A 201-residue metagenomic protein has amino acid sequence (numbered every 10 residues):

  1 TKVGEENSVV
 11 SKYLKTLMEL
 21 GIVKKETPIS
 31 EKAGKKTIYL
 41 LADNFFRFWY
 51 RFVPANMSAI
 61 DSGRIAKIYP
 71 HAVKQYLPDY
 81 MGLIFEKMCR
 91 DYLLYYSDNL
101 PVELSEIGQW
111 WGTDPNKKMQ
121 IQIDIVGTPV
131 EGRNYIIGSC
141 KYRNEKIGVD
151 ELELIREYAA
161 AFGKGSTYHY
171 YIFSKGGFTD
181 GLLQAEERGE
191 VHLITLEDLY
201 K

Functional and structural regions predicted by a protein language model:
K2-V3, I38: Short capping loops/turns at secondary-structure boundaries
V3-L20: Short amphipathic alpha-helical interaction segments
Y13, L20-G21, A42, K87: P-loop NTPase catalytic cores that bind/hydrolyze ATP
M18-S30: A short, conserved structural fragment
I29, T37-K201: A cross-kingdom feature that marks ATP-driven nucleic-acid transaction machinery
